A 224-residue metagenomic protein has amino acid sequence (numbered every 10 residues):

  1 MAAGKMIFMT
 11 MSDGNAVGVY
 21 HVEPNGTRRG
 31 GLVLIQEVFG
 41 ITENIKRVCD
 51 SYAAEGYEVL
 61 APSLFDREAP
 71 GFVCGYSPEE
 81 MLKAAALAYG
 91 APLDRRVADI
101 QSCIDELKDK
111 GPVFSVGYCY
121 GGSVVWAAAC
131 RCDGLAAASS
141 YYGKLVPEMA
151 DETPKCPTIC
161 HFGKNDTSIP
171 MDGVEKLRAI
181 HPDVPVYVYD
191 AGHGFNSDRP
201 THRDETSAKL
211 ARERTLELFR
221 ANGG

Functional and structural regions predicted by a protein language model:
M1-G224: N-terminal cap/leader regions of alpha/beta-hydrolase-fold enzymes, predominantly small-molecule hydrolases
